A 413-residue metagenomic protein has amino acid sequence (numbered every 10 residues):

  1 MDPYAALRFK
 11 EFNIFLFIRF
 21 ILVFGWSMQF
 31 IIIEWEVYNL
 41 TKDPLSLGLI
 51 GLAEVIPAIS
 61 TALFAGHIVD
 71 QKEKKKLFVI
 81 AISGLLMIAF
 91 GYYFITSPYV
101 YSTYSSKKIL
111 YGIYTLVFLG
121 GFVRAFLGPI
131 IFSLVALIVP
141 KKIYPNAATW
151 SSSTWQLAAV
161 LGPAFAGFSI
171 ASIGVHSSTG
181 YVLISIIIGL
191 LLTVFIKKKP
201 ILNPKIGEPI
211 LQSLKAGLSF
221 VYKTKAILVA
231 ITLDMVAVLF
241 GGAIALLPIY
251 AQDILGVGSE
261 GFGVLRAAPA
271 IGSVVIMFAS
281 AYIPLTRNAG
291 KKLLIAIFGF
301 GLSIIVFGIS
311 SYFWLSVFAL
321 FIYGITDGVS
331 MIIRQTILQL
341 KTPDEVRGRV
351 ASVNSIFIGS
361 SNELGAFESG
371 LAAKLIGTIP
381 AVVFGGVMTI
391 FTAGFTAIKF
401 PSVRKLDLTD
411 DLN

Functional and structural regions predicted by a protein language model:
D2-P57, S219-P269: Helix-loop boundary and gating motifs at the non-cytosolic
Y4-F9, S102-K107, K205-I206, L218-T224 (+1 more regions): Helix-boundary and loop/linker segments of multi-pass membrane transporters
N13-I33, L52-V69, E73-L85, G112-I170 (+8 more regions): Substrate-agnostic recognition of the 12-TM MFS/MFS-like secondary transporter fold
E34, A89-T96, A166-I170, G189-K197 (+4 more regions): Structural signal for membrane-spanning alpha-helices in multi-pass inner-membrane proteins, emphasizing helix cores
W35-L40, Y93-S102, L161-Y181, D253-I254 (+1 more regions): Transmembrane alpha-helix termini and helix-breaking/packing motifs in multi-pass membrane transporters
S60-F64, Q71, K75-M87, G91 (+4 more regions): C-terminal transmembrane bundle of multi-pass solute transporters/carriers
F94-L116, G308-L320: Helix-loop junctions at membrane interfaces in 12-TM secondary transporters
Y99, S133, L137, T179 (+2 more regions): Helix-loop junctions on the cytosolic side of multi-pass membrane transporters, especially the intracellular loop
